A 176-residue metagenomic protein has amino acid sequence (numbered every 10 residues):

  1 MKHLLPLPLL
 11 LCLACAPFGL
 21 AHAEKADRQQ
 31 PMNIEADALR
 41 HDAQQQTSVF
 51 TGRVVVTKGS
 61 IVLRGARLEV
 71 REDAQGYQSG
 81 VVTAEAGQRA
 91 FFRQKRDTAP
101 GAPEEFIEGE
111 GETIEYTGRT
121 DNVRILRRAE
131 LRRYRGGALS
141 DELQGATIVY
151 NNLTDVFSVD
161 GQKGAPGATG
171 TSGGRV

Functional and structural regions predicted by a protein language model:
M1-V176: Mature-chain termini and adjacent capping regions
